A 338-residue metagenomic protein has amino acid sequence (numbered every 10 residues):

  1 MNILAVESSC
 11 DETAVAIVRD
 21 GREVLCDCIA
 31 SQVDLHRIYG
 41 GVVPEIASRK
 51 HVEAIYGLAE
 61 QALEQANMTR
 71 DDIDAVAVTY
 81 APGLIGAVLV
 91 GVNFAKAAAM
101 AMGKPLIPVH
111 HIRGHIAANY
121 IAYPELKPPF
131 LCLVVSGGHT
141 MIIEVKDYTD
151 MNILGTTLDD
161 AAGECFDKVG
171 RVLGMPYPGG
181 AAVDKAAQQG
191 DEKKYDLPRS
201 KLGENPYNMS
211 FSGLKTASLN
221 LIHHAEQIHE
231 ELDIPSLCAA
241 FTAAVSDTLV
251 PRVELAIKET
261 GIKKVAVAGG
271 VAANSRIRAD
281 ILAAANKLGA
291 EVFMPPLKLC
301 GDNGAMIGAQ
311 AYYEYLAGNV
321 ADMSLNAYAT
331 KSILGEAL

Functional and structural regions predicted by a protein language model:
M1, V109-L131, Q310: Conserved phosphate-binding catalytic cores of ATP/NTP-utilizing and phosphoryl-transfer enzymes
N2-P82, H111, H115: N-terminal beta-alpha supersecondary unit
T13-V18, C132, T140-E144: Short beta-strand scaffold segments in enzyme catalytic cores
V78-G103, I121, S275-A283: Short Gly/Thr/Asp-enriched flexible loops that form oxyanion-binding sites at enzyme active sites
P108-V109, V265, L282-I307: Conserved phosphate-binding/catalytic loops in two-lobed NTP-binding clefts
P124, D147-D191, K215-T216, N220-A225: Glycine-rich phosphate-binding loop plus the immediately following alpha-helix
K185-V265, N274-L288, Y315-G318, G335-L338: A contiguous, well-structured pocket-lining segment that forms one wall/lid of small-molecule binding clefts in soluble
P295-I333: Glycine-rich phosphate-binding/hydrolytic loop that grips phosphoryl groups
